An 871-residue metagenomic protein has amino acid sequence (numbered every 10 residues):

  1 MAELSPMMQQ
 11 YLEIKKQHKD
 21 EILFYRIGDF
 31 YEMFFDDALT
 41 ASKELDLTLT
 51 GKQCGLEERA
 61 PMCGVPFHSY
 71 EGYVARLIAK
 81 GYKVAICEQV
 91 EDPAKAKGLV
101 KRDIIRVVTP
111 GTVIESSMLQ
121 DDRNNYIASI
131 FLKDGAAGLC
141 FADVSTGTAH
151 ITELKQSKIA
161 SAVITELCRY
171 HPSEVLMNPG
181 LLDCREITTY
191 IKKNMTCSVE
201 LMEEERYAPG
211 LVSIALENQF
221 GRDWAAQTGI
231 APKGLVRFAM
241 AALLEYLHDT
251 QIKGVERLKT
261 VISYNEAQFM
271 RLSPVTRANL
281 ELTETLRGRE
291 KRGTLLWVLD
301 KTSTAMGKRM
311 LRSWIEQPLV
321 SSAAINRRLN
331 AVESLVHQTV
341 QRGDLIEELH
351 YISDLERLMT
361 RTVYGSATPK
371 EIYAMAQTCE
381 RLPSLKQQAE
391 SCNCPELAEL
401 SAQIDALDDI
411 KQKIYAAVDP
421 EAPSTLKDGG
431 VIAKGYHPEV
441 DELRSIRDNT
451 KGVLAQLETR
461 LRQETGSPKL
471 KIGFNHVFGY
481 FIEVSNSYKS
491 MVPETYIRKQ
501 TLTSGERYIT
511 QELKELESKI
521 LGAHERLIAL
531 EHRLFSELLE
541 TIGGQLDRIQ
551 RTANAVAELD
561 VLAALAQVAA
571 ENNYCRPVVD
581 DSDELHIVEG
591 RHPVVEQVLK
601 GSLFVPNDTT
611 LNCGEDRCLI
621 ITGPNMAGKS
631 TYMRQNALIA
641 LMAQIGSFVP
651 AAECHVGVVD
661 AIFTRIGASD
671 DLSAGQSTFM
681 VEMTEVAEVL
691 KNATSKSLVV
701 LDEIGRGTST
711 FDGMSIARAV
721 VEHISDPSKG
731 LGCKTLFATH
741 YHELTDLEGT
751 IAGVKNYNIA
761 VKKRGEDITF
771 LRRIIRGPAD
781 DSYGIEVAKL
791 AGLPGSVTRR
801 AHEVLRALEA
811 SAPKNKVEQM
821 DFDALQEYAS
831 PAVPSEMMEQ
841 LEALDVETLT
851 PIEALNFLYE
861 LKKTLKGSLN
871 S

Functional and structural regions predicted by a protein language model:
M1-A2, Q9-E13, D20, L539 (+3 more regions): Conserved phosphate-binding elements of NTP-dependent enzyme cores
M1-S334, H350, D354-V363, A367-T459 (+1 more regions): Charged catalytic and DNA/RNA-contacting regions of genome-maintenance and nucleic-acid-processing enzymes
F35-A38, K233, G288, S303-T304 (+6 more regions): ATPase nucleotide-binding head domains, primarily ABC-like/P-loop NTPase cores
C87, P110-L119, G254, E390-E396 (+6 more regions): Active-site phosphate-binding and catalytic loops of NTP-dependent enzymes
Y364, T368, T378-R381, E399 (+3 more regions): Charged, surface-exposed helical/loop "interaction arms" that form contiguous linear patches used for dimerization
A455, R462-N486: Extended, charged helical/alpha-beta scaffold domains that provide interaction surfaces
N475, E842-S871: Terminal-proximal interaction/regulatory segments of ATP-powered molecular machines
L502, E506-E540: Extended, charged coiled-coil "arm/hinge" scaffolds of SMC/Rad50-like chromosome-maintenance ATPases and other large
